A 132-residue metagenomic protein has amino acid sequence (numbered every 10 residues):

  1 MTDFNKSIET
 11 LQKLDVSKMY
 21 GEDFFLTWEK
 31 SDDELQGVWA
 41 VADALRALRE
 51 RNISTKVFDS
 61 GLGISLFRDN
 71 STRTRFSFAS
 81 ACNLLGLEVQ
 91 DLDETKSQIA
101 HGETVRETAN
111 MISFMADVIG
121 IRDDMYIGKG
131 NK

Functional and structural regions predicted by a protein language model:
T2-F76, S80: Positively charged, low-complexity intrinsically disordered leader regions
K56-K132: Phosphate/diphosphate ligand-binding glycine-rich loop within oxidoreductases
